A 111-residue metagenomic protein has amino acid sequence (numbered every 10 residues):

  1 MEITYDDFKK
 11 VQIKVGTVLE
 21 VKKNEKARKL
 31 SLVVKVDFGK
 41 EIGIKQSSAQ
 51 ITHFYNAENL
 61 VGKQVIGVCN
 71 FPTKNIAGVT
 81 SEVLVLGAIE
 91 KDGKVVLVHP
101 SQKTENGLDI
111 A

Functional and structural regions predicted by a protein language model:
M1-A111: Phosphate-backbone binding interfaces of nucleic-acid-interacting proteins
